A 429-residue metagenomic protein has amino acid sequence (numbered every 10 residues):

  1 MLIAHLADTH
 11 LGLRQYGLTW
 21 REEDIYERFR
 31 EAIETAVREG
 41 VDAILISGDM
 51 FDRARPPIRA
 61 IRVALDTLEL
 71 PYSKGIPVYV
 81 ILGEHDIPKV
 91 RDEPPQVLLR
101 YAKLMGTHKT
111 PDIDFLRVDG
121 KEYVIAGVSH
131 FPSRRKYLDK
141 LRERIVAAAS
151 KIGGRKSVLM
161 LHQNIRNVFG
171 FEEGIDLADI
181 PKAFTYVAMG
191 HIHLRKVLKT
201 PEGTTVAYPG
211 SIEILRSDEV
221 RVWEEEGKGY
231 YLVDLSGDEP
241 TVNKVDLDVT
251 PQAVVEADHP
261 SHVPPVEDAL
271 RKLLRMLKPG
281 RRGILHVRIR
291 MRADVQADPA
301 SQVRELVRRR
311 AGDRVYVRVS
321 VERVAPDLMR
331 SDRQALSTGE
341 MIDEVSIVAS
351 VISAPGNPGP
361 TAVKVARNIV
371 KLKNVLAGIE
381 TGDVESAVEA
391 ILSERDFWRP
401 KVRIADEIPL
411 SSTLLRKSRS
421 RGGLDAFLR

Functional and structural regions predicted by a protein language model:
M1-V63, T67, T381: N-terminal active-site segment of His-dependent metallophosphoesterases
H5, I46, V80, L159 (+1 more regions): Structural beta-sheet core signal
T19-W20, D52, V124-P132, T250-P265: Acidic/glycine-enriched edge-of-secondary-structure segments
R30, R142-R144, T241: A structural signal for the main folded, soluble domain(s) of proteins
A36-G40, K151-G154, L277-G280: Glycine-rich phosphate-binding loop signature in dinucleotide/nucleotide-binding domains
A43, A54-E69, K74-D234: His/Asp/Glu-rich metal-coordinating catalytic cores of metallo-dependent phosphodiesterases/hydrolases acting on
D112-L116, P209-L274: Binuclear metal-dependent phosphoesterase catalytic core
P240-R429: Accessory, non-catalytic peripheral segments of nucleic-acid enzymes
